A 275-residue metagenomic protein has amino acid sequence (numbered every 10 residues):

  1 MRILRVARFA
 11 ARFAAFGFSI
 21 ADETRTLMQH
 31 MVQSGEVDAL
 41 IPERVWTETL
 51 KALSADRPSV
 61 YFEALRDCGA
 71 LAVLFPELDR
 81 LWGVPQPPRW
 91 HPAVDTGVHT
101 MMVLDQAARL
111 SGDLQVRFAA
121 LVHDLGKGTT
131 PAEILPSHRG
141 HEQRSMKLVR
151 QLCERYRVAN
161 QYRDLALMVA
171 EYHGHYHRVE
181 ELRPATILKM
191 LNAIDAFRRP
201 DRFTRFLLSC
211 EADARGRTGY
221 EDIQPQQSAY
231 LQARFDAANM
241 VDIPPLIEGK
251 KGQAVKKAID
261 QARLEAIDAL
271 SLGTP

Functional and structural regions predicted by a protein language model:
M1-F118, L125-P136, G140, R144-V158: Glycine- and charge-enriched loop/helix tracts that form the active or gating conduit in phosphate/cation-handling
A64, R80-L81, G97-P275: C-terminal subdomains that position terminal phosphate/3'-OH groups for nucleotidyl transfer/ligation, primarily on
